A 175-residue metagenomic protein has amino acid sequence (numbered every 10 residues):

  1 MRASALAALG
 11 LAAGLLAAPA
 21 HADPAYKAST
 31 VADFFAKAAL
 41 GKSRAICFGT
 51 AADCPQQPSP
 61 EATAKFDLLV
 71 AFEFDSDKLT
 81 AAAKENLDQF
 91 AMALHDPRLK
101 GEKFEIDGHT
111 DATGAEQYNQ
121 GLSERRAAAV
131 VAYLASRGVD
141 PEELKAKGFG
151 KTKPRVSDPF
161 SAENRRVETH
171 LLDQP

Functional and structural regions predicted by a protein language model:
R2-A62: N-terminal targeting leaders that direct proteins to extracytoplasmic destinations
A36, S76, H95, E116 (+1 more regions): Generic anion/oxyanion-binding catalytic loop in active/binding sites
I46, V70, D77, Q120 (+1 more regions): Flexible, active-site-adjacent loop/turn segments at secondary-structure boundaries
A62-A64, R98-L99, F160-E163: Extracellular/periplasmic catalytic domains that process cell-envelope and extracellular macromolecules
K65, F72-D107, V131-S136, P141 (+2 more regions): Periplasmic peptidoglycan-binding/anchoring modules of Gram-negative envelope and division proteins
L69-S76, A112-E116: A short, mixed-charge helix-start or loop-turn motif at secondary-structure junctions
H109-P175: Periplasmic OmpA-like peptidoglycan-binding domain that tethers envelope proteins to the cell wall
